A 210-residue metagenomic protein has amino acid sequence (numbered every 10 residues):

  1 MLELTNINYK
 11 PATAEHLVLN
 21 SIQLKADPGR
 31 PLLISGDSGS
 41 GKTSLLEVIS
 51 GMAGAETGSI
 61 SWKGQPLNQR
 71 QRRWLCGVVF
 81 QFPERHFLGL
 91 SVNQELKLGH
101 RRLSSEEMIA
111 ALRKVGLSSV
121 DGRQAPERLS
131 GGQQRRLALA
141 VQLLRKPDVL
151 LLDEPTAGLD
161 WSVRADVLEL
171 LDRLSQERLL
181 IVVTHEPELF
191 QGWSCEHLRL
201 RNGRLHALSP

Functional and structural regions predicted by a protein language model:
S50: Helix-to-loop junction immediately C-terminal to a conserved catalytic motif
T57-W74, L117: Conserved ABC transporter NBD signature motif
S105-D121: Conserved ABC ATPase "signature" region
A125-L129, Q133: Conserved ABC ATPase signature
Q142-L143: ABC ATPase C-loop
L150-E154: Catalytic Walker B motif of ABC-type/P-loop ATPase nucleotide-binding domains
D160: ABC-family nucleotide-binding domains
R178-T184: Conserved H-loop
